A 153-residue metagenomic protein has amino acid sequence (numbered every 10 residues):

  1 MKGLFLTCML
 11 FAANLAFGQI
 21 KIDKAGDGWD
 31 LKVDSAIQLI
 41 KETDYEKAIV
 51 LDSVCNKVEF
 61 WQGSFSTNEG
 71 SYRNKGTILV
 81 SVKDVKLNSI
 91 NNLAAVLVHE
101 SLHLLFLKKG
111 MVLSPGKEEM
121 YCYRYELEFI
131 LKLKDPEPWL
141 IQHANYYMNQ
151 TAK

Functional and structural regions predicted by a protein language model:
G3-A13: Sec-dependent N-terminal signal peptides
N14-G18: Sec/Tat signal peptide C-region and signal peptidase I cleavage site
Q19-T77, V85-K86, D135: Auxiliary, metal-adjacent structural segments of Zn-dependent hydrolase domains
G28-S35, N92, V96, K117 (+1 more regions): Extracytoplasmic/secreted proteins, especially bacterial periplasmic and envelope-associated proteins
V80-V96: Short pre-active-site segment immediately N-terminal to the catalytic Zn-binding motif
A95-K108: Active-site recognition of the HExxH zinc-binding catalytic motif
M111-V112: Short glycine-enriched, charge-decorated loop/helix-capping segments at active-site entrances that position
P115-Q150: Post-HExxH zinc-binding segment in Zn-dependent metallohydrolases
